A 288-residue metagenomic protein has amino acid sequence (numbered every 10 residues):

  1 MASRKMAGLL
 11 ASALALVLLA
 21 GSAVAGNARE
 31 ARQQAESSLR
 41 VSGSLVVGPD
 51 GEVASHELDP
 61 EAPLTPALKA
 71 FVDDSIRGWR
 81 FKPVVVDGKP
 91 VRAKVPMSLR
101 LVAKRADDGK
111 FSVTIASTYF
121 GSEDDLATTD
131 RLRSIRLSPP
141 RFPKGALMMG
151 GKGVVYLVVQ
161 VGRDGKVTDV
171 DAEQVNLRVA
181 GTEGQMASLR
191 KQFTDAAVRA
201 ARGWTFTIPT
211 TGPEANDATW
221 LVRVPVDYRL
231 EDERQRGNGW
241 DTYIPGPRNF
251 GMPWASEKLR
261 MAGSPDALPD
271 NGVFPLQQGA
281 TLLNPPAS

Functional and structural regions predicted by a protein language model:
M1-S12: Bacterial N-terminal signal peptides that target proteins for export
A2-R4, V24-S288: Charge-biased low-complexity segments
L14-L16: Core hydrophobic alpha-helical transmembrane segments of single-pass membrane proteins
L18-A23: N-terminal signal peptide c-region/cleavage motif recognized by signal peptidases
